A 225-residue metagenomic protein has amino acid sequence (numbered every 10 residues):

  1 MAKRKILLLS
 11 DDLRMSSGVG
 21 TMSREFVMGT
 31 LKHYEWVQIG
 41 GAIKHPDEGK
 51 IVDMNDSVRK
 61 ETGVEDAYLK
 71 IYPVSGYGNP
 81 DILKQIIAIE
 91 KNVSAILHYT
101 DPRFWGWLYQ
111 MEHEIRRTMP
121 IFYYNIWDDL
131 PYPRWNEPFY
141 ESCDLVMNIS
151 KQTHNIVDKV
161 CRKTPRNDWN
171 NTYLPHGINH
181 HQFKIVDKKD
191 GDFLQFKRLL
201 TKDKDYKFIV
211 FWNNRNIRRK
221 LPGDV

Functional and structural regions predicted by a protein language model:
M1-D56, K91: N-terminal subdomain of nucleotide-sugar transferases
M1-R4, I185-I209: Nucleotide-sugar donor-binding and catalytic loop/hinge architecture of NDP-sugar-dependent glycosyltransferases
L8, D53-Q152: Extended catalytic core of nucleotide-activated donor transferases of GT-like folds
L8, K202-K220: Conserved donor-binding/catalytic core segment of Leloir-type glycosyltransferases
L9-D11, Y124, I149, L174 (+1 more regions): Short hydrophobic "strand-cap" motifs at the C-terminus of beta-strands
V19-M22, G41, Y99-T100, N148-K151 (+1 more regions): Replace "coordinates the UDP/GDP/TDP-sugar" with "coordinates nucleotide-activated sugar donors
G20-R24, I217-V225: A conserved mid-protein helix/loop that constitutes part of the nucleotide-sugar donor-binding site
D144-L194: Donor nucleotide-sugar binding/catalytic pocket of nucleotide-sugar-dependent glycosyltransferases
